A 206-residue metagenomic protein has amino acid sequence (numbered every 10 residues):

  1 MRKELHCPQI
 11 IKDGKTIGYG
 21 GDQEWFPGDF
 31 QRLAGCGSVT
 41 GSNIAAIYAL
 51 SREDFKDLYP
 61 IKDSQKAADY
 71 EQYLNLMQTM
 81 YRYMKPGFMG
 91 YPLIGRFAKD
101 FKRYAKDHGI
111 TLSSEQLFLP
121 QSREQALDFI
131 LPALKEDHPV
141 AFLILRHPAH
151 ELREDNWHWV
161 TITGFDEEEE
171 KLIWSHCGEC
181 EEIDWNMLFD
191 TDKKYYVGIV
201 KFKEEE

Functional and structural regions predicted by a protein language model:
M1-I94: Active-site-adjacent structural segments surrounding the nucleophilic cysteine of cysteine proteases and isopeptidases
L33, P139, W159: Extracellular structured ligand-interaction cores
G35, Y91-G95, P120-E124, E136 (+1 more regions): Short, amphipathic alpha-helical segments
L74-R82, K99-L112: Short, basic/glycine-rich phosphate-binding loops at helix/coil junctions that contact nucleotide phosphates
R103-E136: Internal catalytic-core helix/loop-beta-alpha segment that presents or stabilizes conserved functional determinants
S113-S114, V140-L143, I173: Structural recognition of the beta-strand scaffold that forms the well-ordered cores of secreted hydrolase catalytic
R123-F129, A133-E136, L145-E206: Active-site signature of cysteine proteases
